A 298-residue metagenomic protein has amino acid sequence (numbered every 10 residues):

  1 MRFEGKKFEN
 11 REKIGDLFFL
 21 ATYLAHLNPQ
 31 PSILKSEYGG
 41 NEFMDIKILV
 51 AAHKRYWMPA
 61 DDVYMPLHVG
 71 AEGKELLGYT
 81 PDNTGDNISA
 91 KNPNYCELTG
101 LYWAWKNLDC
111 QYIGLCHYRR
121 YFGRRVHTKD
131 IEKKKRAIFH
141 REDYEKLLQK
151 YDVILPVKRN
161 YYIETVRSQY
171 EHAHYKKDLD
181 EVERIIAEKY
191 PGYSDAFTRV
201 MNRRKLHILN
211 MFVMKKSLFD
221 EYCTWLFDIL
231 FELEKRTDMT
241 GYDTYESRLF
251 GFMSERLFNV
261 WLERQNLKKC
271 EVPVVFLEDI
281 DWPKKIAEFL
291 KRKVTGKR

Functional and structural regions predicted by a protein language model:
M1-F3, I33, M44: Accessible peptide chain termini
M1-R2, E12-K13, S36-E37, L67: Generic detector of intrinsically disordered, low-complexity, polar/charged segments
R2-D16, A21: Cationic, amphipathic, low-complexity segments that mediate targeting or membrane/lipid association
F8, P31, S36-Y38: Cationic, low-complexity basic patches in intrinsically disordered or flexible, solvent-exposed regions
L17-L20, L24-P29, L34: Short hydrophobic targeting helices and cationic amphipathic motifs that mediate membrane/organellar targeting
G39-R298: ER/Golgi luminal nucleotide-sugar-dependent glycosyltransferases, focusing on the catalytic module
